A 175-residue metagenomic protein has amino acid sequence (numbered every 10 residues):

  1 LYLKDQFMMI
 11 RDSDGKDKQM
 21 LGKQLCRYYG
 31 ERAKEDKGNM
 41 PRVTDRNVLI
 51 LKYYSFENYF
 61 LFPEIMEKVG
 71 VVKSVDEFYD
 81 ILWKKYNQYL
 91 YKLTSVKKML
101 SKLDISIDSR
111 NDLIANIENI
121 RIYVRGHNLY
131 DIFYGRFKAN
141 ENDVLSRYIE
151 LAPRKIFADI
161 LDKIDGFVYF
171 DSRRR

Functional and structural regions predicted by a protein language model:
L1-R175: Acidic, divalent-metal-binding catalytic cores of TOPRIM and closely related two-metal-ion phosphodiester/pyrophosphate
